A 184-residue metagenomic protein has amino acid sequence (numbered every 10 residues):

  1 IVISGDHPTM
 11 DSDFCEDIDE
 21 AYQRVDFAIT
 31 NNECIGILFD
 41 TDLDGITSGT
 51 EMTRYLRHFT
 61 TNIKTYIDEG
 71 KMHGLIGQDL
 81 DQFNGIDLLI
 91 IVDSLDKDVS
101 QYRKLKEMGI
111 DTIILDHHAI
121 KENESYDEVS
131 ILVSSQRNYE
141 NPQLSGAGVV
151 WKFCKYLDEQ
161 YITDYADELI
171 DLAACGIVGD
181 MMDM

Functional and structural regions predicted by a protein language model:
I1-M184: Replace "Mg2+/Mn2+-dependent" with "divalent metal-dependent
